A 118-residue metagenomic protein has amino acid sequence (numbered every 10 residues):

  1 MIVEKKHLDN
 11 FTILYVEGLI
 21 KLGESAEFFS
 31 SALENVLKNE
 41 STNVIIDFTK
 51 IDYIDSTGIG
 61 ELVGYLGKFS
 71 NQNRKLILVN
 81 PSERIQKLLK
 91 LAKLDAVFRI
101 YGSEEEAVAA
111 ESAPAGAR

Functional and structural regions predicted by a protein language model:
M1-K5, S112-R118: Non-catalytic signal-transmission and effector/linker regions of two-component phosphorelay proteins
M1-Y15: Short beta-strand/loop segment at the start of cytosolic alpha/beta domains
K6, V79, Y101: General small-molecule cofactor/ligand-binding pocket signal
F11, I20-K21: Active-site/binding-pocket entry motifs
T12, E106-A109: A short acidic, often aromatic-flanked loop/helix-cap motif at beta-alpha or helix-coil junctions that lines enzyme
Y15-V16, L88: A short acidic, helix-capping loop that chelates divalent metal ions and anchors anionic groups
K21-F98: Amphipathic alpha-helical interaction surfaces in cytosolic regulatory modules
R99-S103, A107: Short acidic-hydrophobic, aromatic-tinged amphipathic segments that line or gate anion-handling sites
